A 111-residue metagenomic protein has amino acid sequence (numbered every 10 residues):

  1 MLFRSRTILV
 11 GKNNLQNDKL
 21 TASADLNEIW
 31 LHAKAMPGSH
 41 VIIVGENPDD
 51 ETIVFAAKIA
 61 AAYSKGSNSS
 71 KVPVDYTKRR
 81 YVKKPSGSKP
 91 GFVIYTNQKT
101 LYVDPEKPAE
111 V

Functional and structural regions predicted by a protein language model:
L9-G11, D18-L20, P85, D104: Short helix/loop capping segments that flank catalytic or ligand/cofactor-binding pockets
V10-G11, A33, V44, T77: Short His-Asn-centered micro-motif
N14-G38, E46: Extended active-site and interfacial segments that coordinate phosphate-rich ligands in large catalytic machineries
D50-S67: Long, well-ordered alpha-helical scaffolding segments within enzyme catalytic domains, especially pronounced
Y63, S67-V111: Intrinsically disordered, low-complexity regulatory tails
